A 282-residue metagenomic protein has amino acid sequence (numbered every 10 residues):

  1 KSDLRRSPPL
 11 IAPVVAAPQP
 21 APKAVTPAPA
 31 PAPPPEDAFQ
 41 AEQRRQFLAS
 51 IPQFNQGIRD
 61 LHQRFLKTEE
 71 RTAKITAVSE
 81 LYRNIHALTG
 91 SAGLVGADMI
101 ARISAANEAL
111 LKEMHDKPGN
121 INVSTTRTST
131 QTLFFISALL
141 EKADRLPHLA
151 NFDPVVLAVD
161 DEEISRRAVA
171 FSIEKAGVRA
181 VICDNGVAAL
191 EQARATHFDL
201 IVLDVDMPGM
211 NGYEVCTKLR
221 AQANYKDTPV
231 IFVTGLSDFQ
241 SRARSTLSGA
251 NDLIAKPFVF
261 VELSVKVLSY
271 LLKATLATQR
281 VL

Functional and structural regions predicted by a protein language model:
P29-L81, T125, T132, I136: Long, amphipathic alpha-helical coiled-coil segments characteristic of histidine-phosphotransfer scaffolds
K74-L81, G93-K112, S124-T128: Short, well-ordered alpha-helical segments that carry or flank key catalytic/ligand-binding motifs at enzyme/regulatory
R167-K175: Charged docking surfaces used in two-component/phosphorelay signaling
G177-D184, Q192: Short hydrophobic/Thr-rich beta-strand motif most characteristic of the beta2 strand and flanking loop of CheY-like
N185-A188, N211-T217: Acidic catalytic/metal-coordinating carboxylates
T196-V202: Active-site beta3 strand of CheY-like receiver
E214, K226, S237-I254, V265 (+1 more regions): Alpha4 helix (beta4-alpha4-beta5 surface) of REC/receiver domains from two-component response regulators
